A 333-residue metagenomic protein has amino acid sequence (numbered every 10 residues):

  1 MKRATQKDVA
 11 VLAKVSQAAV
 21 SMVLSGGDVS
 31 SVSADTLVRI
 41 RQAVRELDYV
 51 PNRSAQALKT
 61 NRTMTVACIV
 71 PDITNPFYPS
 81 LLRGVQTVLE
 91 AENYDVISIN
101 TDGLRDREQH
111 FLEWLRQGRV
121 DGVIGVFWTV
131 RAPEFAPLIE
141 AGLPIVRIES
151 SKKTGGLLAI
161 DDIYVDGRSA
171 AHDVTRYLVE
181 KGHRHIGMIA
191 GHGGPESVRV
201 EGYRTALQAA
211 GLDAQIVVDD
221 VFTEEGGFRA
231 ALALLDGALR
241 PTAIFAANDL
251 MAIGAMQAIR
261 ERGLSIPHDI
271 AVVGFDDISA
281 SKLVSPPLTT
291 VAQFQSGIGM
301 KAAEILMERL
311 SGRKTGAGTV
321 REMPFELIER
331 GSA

Functional and structural regions predicted by a protein language model:
M1-R62: N-terminal helix-turn-helix DNA-binding module of bacterial transcription factors
M1-T5, V44-F77, L81-R83, A91-Y94 (+1 more regions): N-terminal helix-turn-helix/winged-helix DNA-binding helices and compositionally similar short basic alpha-helical
Q17-M22, L58-D72, Y177, H185-G191: Short beta-strand segments enriched in small/hydrophobic residues
E46, T87-E92, A132, I139-A333: Bacterial carbohydrate/catabolite-sensing allosteric modules
L47-N52, D106, F127-W128, M256: Short gly/ser/thr-rich secondary-structure transition/capping motifs
T87-P133, S150-K153: Central regulatory/effector-binding core of bacterial HTH transcription factors
